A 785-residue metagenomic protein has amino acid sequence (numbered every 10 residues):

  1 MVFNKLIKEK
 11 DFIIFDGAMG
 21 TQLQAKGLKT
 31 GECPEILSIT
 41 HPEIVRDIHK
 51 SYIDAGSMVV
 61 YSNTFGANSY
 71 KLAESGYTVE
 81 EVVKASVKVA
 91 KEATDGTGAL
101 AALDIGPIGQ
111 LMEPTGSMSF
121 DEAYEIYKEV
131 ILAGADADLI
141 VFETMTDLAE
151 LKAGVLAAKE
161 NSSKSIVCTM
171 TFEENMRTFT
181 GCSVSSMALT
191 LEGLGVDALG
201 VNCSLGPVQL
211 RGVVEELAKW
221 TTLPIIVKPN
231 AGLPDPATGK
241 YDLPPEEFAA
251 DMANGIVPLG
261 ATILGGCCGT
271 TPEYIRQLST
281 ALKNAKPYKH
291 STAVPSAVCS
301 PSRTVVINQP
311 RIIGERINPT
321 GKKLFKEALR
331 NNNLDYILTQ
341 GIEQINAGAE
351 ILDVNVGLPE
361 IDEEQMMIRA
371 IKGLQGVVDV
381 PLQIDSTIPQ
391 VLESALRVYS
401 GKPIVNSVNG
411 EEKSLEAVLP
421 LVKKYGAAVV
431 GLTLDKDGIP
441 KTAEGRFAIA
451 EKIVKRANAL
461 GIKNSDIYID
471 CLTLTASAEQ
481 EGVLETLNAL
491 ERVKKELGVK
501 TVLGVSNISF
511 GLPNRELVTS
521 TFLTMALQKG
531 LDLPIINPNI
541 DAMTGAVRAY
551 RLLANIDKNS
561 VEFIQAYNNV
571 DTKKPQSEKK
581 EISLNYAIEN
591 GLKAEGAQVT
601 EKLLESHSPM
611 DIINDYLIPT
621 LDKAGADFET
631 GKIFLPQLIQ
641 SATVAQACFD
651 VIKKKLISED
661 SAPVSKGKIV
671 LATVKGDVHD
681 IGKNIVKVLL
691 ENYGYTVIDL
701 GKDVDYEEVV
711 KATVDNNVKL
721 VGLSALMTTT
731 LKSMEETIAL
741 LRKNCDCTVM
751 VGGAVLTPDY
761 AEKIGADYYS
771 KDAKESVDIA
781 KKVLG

Functional and structural regions predicted by a protein language model:
M1-D470, L474-G785: Domain-level signal for soluble alpha/beta catalytic cores
